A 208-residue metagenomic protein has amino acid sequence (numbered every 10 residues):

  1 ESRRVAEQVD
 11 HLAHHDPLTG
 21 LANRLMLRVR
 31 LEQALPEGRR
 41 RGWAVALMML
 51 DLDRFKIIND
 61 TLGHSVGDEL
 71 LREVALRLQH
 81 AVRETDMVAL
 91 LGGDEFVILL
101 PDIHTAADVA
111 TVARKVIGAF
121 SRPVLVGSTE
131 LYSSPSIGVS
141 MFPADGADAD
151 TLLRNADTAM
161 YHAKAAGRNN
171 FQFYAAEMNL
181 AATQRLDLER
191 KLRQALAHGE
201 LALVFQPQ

Functional and structural regions predicted by a protein language model:
E7-A46, D53-R83, A89-I98, H104-R114 (+2 more regions): Conserved long alpha-helical elements within nucleotide-processing catalytic cores of c-di-GMP signaling and class III
W43, D53, A176, P207-Q208: Short acidic/glycine-rich beta-turn/loop cap or linker motifs at sensory/regulatory domain boundaries that couple input
M49, L100, V139-M141, F205-P207: Sensory input modules used in signal transduction, predominantly PAS/LOV/GAF but also related non-catalytic regulatory
V88, K115, A119, L125 (+5 more regions): Cyclic nucleotide signaling catalytic output domains
I98, S133-P135: HATPase_c (GHKL) ATP-binding subdomain of two-component histidine kinases
Q184-Q208: Active-site core of bacterial EAL-family cyclic-dinucleotide phosphodiesterase domains
